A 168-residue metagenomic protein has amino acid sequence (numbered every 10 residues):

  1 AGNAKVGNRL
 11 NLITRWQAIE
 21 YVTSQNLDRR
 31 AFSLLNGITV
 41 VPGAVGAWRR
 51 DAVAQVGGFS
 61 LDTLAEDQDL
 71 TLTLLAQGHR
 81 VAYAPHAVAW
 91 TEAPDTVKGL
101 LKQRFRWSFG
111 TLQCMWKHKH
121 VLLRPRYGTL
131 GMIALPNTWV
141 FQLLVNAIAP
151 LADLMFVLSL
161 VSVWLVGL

Functional and structural regions predicted by a protein language model:
A1-L64, F105-W116: Long helical/loop segments within the catalytic core of UDP-sugar-dependent glycosyltransferases, especially the large
G7, P85-G99: Active-site donor/metal-binding and catalytic loop motifs of nucleotide-sugar-dependent glycosylation enzymes
R9, L35, L72, A93-P94: Short Asp/Glu-rich motifs
L12, L70, V97-L100: Hydrophobic side chains within well-formed alpha-helices
E20, E66-D69, H86, Q103: Acidic active-site catalytic centers that drive phospho-/nucleotidyl reactions and related ester hydrolyses
A31, Q68, A89: Positions that flank functional sites
L35-G37, D95-L168: Basic/Trp-rich segment in TM-proximal cytosolic loops or flexible interdomain/linker regions
D62, T71-A89: Catalytic donor-sugar/metal-binding loop of nucleotide-sugar-dependent glycosyltransferases
